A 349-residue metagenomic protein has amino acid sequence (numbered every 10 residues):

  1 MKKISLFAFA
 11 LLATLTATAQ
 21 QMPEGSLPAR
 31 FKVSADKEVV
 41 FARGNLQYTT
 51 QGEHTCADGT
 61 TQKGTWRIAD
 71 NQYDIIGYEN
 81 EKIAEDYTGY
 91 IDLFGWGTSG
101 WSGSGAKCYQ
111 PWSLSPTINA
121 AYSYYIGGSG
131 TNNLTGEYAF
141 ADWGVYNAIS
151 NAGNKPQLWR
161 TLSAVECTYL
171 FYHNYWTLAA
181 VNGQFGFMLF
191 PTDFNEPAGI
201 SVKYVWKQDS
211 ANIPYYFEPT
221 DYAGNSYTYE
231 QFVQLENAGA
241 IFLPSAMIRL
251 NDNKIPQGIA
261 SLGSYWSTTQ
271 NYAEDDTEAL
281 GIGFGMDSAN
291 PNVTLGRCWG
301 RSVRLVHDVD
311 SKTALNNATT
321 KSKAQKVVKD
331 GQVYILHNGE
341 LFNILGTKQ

Functional and structural regions predicted by a protein language model:
M1-I4, A19-Q20: Positively charged n-region of N-terminal signal peptides that target proteins for export
S5-F9: Sec-dependent signal peptide hydrophobic core
A10-T18: Hydrophobic h-region of N-terminal signal peptides that target proteins for export in Gram-negative bacteria
Q21-S311: Conserved positions within compact, well-structured domain cores
D308-V333, K348-Q349: Residue-level detector of functionally pivotal "anchor" positions at catalytic/ligand-binding pockets or at interdomain
I335-H337: Short, small/polar residue-rich loop motifs at catalytic or cofactor-binding pockets
F342-T347: Short, glycine-anchored, charge-dense loop/turn motifs used at functional sites
